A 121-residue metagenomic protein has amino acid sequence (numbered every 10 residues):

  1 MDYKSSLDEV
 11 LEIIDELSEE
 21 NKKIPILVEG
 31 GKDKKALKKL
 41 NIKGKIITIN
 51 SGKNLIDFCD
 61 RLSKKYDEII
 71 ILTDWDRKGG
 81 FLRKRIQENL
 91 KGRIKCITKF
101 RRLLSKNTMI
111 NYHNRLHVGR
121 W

Functional and structural regions predicted by a protein language model:
M1-P25, G31, K35, D57-C59: Phosphate-handling DNA/RNA-contact segment within nucleic-acid enzymes
I26-L27, T48: Conserved SAM-binding loop
G30-G31, D74: Fold-independent oxyanion-binding glycine-rich loops and adjacent beta-strand/coil segments at enzyme active sites
A36-L40, K45, I49-W121: TOPRIM fold recognition
